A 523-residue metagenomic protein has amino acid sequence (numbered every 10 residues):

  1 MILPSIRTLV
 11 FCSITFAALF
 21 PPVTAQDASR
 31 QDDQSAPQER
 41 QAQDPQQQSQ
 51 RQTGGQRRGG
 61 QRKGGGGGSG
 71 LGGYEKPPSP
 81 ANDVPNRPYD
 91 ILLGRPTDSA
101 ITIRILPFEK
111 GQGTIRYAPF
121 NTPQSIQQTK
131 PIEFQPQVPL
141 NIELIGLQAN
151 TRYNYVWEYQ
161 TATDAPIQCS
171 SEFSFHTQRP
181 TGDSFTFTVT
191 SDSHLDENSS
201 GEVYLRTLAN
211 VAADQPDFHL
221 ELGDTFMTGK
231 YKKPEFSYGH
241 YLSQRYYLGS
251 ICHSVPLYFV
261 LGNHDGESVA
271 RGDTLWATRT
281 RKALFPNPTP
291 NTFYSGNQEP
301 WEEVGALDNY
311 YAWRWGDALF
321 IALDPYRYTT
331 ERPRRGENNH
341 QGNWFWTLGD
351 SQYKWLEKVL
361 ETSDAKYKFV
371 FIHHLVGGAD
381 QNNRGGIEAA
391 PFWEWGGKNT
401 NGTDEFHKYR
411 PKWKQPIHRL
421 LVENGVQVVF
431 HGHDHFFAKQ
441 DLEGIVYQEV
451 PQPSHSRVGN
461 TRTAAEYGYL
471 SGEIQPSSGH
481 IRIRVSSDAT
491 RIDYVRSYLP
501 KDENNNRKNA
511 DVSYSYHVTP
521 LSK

Functional and structural regions predicted by a protein language model:
M1-V10: Bacterial N-terminal signal peptides that target proteins for export
L9-A18: Bacterial N-terminal signal peptides
A25-V189, A212-A213, P476-S477, R482-K523: Acidic, histidine-bearing metal-coordination/catalytic regions of metal-dependent phosphoesterases
L144, R152-S174, K233-D364, N383-K408 (+3 more regions): Extended active-site neighborhood of metal-dependent phosphoesterases/phosphodiesterases
D183-T186, D214-E221, C252-Y258, W315-F320 (+4 more regions): Loop/turn elements at helix/coil->beta-strand transitions in domains of secreted/extracellular proteins
F185-V260, D265: Conserved, compact domain cores that house catalytic/ligand-binding motifs in diverse enzymes and effector modules
V189-S191, H219-D224, L257-N263, F369-H373 (+3 more regions): Active-site neighborhood of phospho(di)ester-bond hydrolases with catalytic His/Asp-centered motifs
L222-G229, S363-Q381: Short acidic, glycine-rich surface-loop motifs adjacent to enzyme active sites
